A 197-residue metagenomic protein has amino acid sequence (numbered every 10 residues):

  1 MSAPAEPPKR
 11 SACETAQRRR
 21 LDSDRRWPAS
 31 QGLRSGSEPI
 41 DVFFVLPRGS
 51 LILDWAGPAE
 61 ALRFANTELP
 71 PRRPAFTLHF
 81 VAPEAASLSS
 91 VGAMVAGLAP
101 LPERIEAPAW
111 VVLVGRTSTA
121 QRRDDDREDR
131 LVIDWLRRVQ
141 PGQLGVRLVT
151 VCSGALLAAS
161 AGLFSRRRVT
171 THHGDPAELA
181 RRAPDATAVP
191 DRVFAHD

Functional and structural regions predicted by a protein language model:
M1-L148, L157-S160, P190: Extended, subdomain-level signal for the structured scaffold at the beginning of enzyme domains
V151-A155, H173: Alpha-helix N-cap/helix-start capping motif
L156-L157, E178: Phosphate- and divalent-cation-binding pockets in alpha/beta enzyme and binding domains that engage nucleotide-derived
S165-V193: A conserved active-site-flanking secondary-structure segment within enzyme catalytic domains
H196-D197: Conserved anion/nucleotide-ligand pocket segment
